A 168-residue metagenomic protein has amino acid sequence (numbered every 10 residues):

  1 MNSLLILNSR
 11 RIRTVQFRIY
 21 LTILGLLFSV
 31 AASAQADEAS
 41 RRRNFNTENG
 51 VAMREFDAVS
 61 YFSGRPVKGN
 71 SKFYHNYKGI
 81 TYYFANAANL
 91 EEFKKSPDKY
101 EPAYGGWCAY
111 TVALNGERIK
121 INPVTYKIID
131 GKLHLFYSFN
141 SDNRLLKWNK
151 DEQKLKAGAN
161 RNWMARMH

Functional and structural regions predicted by a protein language model:
M1-Q16: N-terminal secretory signal peptides that target proteins for export/translocation
R13, S29-A34, A157: N-terminal cationic amphipathic segment used for targeting or macromolecule association
Y20-S29: Bacterial N-terminal signal peptides
Q35-H168: Charged, low-complexity intrinsically disordered segments
